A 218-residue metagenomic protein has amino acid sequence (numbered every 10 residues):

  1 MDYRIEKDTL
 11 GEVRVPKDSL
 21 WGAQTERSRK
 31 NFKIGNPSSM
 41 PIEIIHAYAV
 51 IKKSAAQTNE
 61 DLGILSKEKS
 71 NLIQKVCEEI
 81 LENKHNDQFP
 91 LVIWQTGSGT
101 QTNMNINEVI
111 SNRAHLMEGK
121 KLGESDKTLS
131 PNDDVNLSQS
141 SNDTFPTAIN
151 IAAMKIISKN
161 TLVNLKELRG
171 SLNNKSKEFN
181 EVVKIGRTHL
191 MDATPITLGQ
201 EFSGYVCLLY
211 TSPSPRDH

Functional and structural regions predicted by a protein language model:
M1-V92, E108-V109: Generic N-terminal targeting/processing segments that precede catalytic cores or assembly contacts
D8-Q24, G123-T144, K177-E178: Acidic, low-complexity proline/glycine-rich segments
W21, Q88-E108, S138-F145: Glycine/serine-rich anion-binding loops at beta->alpha junctions that coordinate negatively charged ligand groups
I44-A47, I51, K69, V76 (+3 more regions): Amphipathic alpha-helix face/heptad-repeat signature
I51-T58, S140-T197: Long, non-coiled-coil amphipathic alpha-helical linker/lever segments that couple catalytic cores to other domains
T96-T102, M191-Y205: Alpha-helical scaffold segments that form or flank carboxylate-/histidine-based iron centers
N103-H115, G119: A generic, well-ordered mixed alpha/beta core segment in the N-terminal half of proteins
Y210-H218: Single conserved hydrophobic/aromatic residue that forms the stacking wall/gate of nucleotide- or nucleobase-binding
